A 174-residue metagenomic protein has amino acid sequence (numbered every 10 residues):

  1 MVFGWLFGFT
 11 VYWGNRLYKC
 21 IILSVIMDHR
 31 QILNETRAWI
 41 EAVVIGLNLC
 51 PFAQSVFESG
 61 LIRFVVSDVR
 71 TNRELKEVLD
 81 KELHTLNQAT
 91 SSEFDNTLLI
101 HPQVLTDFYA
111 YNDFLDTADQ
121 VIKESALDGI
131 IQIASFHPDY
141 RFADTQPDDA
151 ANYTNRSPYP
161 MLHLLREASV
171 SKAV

Functional and structural regions predicted by a protein language model:
M27-V174: Expand to "…catalyze enediolate/carbanion chemistry for C-C bond making/breaking, isomerization, decarboxylation
